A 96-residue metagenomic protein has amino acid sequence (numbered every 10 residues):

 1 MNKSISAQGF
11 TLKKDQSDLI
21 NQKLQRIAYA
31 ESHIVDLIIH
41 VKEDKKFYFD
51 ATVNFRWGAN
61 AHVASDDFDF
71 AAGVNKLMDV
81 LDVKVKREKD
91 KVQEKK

Functional and structural regions predicted by a protein language model:
M1-K96: N-terminal, polar/charged subdomain of small-to-medium soluble alpha/beta proteins
